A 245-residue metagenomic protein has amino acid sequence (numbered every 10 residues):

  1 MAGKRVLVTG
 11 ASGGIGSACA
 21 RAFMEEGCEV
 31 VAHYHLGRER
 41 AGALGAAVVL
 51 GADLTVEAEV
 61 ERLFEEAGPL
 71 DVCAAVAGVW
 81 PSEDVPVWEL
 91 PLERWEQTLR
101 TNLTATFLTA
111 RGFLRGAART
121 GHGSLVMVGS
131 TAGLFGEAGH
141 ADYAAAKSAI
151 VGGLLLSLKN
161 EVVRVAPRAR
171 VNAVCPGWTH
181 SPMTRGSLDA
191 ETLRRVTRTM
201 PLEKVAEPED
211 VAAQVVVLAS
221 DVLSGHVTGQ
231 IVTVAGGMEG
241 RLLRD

Functional and structural regions predicted by a protein language model:
S12-G13: Conserved glycine-rich cofactor-binding loop
F23, V162-T179, H226-V232: Conserved Rossmann-fold SDR core element
E83-V87, P91-L99, V196: Substrate-binding pocket helix/loop in short-chain dehydrogenase/reductase
D84, L223, T228-D245: Short C-terminal tail/terminal secondary-structure segment of NAD(P)H-dependent dehydrogenase/reductase domains
A110, A146-K147: Active-site helix of classical SDR
S130: Residue(s) in the substrate-gating loop at a strand-loop-helix junction that position the organic substrate next
M200-V211: A conserved structural motif in NAD(P)-dependent oxidoreductases
